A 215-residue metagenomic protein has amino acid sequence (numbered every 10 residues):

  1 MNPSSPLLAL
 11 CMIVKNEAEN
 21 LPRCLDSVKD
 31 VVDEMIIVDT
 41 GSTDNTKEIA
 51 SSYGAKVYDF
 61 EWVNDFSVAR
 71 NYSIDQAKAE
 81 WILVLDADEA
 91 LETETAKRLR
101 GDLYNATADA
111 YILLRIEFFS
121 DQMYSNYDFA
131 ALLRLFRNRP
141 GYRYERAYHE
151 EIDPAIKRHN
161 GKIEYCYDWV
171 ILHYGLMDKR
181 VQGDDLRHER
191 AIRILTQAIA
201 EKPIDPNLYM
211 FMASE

Functional and structural regions predicted by a protein language model:
M1-S27: N-proximal low-complexity "stem/linker" segments adjacent to membrane-targeting elements
L7-L8, V32, A79, A108: Local beta-strand N-terminus motif with an aromatic residue
L10-M12, I37, I112: Structural beta-sheet core signal
E17, E34, E89: Acidic-residue sensor for enzyme active/binding pockets
E19-P22, D44-Y53, E94: Acidic helix N-cap motif at the loop->helix transition within catalytic regions of sugar-transfer enzymes
S27, V31, D39-S51, W62 (+1 more regions): A conserved acidic beta->alpha catalytic loop
D33, K47-Y72, Q76: Conserved donor nucleotide-binding strand/loop of the catalytic core
V68-I74, E80, L85, L91-E215: Catalytic-site signature of metal-activated, phosphate-bearing donor transferases, centered on the GT-A/GT-A-like
